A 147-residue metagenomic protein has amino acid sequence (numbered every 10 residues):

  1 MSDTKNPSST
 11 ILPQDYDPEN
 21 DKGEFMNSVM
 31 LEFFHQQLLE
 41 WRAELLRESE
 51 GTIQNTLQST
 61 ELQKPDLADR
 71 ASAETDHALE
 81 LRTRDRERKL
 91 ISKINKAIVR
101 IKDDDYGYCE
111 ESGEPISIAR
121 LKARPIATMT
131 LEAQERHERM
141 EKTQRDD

Functional and structural regions predicted by a protein language model:
S2-D103, M140-E141, D146-D147: Interaction interfaces in information-processing and related assembly proteins
F33, E111, P125: Amphipathic alpha-helical recognition patches that constitute DNA-binding helices
R88, Y106, A127: Residues immediately within or flanking Cys/His clusters that coordinate Zn2+ in small zinc-binding modules
C109-S112, T130: Short cysteine-rich clusters marking metal-coordination/redox-active sites
P115-S117, E138: Short functional micro-motifs and their immediate structural scaffolds
A119-A123: Short Cys/His-rich "knuckle" micro-motifs
A127-Q134: Cysteine-rich micro-motifs
Q134-M140: Extended, non-catalytic scaffold segments that flank or surround catalytic motifs
